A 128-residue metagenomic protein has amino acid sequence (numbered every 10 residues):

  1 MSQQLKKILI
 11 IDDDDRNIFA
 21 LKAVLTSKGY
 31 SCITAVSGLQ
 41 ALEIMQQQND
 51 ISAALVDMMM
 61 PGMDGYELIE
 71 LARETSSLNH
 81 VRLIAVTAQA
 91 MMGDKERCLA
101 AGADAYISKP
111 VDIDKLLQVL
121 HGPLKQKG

Functional and structural regions predicted by a protein language model:
F19-S27: Charged docking surfaces used in two-component/phosphorelay signaling
G29-V36, I44, I107: Short hydrophobic/Thr-rich beta-strand motif most characteristic of the beta2 strand and flanking loop of CheY-like
A35-L39, K95: Conserved Asp/Asn-Gly motif in the active-site loop of CheY-like receiver
N49-L55: Active-site beta3 strand of CheY-like receiver
D57, T87: Active-site residues of response regulator receiver
M60: Receiver (REC) domain active-site loop signature in two-component systems and cognate sites in sensor histidine kinases
V111-L120: C-terminal output helix
